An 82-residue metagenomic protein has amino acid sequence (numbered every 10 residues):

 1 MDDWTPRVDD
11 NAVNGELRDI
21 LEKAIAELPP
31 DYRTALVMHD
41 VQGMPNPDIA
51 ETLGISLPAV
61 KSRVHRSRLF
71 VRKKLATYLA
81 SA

Functional and structural regions predicted by a protein language model:
M1-K23: Acidic, proline/glycine-rich intrinsically disordered inter-domain spacer in sigma factors
D3-W4, D10-N11, V41, P47 (+1 more regions): Short linear motifs in intrinsically disordered/low-complexity regions
R18-L21, I25, V64, V71: Heptad-repeat coiled-coil signal-transmission/dimerization helices
K23-T34, M38-A59: Helix-turn-helix DNA-binding module
L28, R33, R68-A82: Short, Lys/Arg-enriched C-terminal cap helix and immediately downstream tail that follows
V41, L53-A76: DNA-recognition helix of helix-turn-helix
